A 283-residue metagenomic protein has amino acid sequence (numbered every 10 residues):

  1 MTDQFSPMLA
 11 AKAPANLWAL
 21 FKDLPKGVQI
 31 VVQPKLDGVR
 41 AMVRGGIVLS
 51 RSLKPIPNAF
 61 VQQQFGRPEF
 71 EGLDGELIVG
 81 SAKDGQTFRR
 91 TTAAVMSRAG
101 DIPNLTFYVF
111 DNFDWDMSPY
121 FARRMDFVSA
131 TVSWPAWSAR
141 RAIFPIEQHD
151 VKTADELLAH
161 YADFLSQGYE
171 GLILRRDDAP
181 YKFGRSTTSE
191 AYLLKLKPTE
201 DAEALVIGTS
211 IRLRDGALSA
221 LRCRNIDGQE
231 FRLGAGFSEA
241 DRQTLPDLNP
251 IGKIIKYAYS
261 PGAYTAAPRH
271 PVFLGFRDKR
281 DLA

Functional and structural regions predicted by a protein language model:
D3-K54, S97, N112-W115, A136-R280: Nucleic-acid 5′ end/cap handling module spanning
K22-A139, L282: Covalent nucleotidyltransferase
